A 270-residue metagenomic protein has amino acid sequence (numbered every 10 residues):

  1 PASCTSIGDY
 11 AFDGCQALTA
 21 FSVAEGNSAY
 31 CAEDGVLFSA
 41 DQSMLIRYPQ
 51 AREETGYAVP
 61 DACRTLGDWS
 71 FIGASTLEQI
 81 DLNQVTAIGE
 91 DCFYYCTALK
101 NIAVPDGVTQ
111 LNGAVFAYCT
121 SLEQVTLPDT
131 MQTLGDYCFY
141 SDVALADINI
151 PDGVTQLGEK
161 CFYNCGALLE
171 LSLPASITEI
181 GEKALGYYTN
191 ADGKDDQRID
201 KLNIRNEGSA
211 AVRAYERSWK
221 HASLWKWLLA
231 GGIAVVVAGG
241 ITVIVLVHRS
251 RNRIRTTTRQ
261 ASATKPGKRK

Functional and structural regions predicted by a protein language model:
P1-S6, C15-G35, A40-T65, A74-A87 (+6 more regions): Structural signature of tandem-repeat unit edges
K100, N112, N149, K160 (+1 more regions): Intrinsically disordered, low-complexity polyampholyte segments enriched for Lys and acidic residues
A214-L228: Short, aromatic-rich amphipathic segments at membrane interfaces that lie adjacent to a transmembrane helix or signal
W227-L246: Selective detector of the "anchor" transmembrane alpha-helix that sits immediately C-terminal
N252-K270: Cytoplasmic C-terminal tails of single-pass
